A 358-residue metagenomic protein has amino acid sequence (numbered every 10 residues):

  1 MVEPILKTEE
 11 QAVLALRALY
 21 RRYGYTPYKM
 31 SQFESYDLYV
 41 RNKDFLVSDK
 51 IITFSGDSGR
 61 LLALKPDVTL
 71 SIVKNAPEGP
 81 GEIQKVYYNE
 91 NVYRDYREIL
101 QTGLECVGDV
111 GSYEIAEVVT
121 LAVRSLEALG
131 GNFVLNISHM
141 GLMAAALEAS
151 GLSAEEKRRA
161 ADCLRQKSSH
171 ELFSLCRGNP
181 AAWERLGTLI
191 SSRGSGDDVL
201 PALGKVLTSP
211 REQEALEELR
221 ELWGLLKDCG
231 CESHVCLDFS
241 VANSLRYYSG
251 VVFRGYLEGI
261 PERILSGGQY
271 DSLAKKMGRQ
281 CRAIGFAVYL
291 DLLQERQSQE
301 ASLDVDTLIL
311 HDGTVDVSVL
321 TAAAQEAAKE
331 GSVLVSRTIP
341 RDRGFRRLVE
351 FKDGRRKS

Functional and structural regions predicted by a protein language model:
M1-L62, L70, A116, T120: TRNA-binding/sensing appendages of the translation machinery
T8-Y23, S35, D67-P80, K85-G131 (+1 more regions): Positively charged, Gly/Ser-enriched RNA/tRNA-binding surfaces
K29-S48, S138-E148, V241-G250, D342-R346: Beta-rich nucleic-acid/ligand-interaction surfaces
M30-S31, N136-S138, K157, C236-D238 (+1 more regions): Residue-level detector of family-conserved "landmark" positions at structurally sensitive sites
K50-G56, L152-L175, C231, L257: Acidic, His- and aromatic-enriched active-site or binding-groove loops in soluble protein domains that engage sugars
T53-K65, D162-R165, G268, R356-S358: Short, basic, helix/turn surface patches
A128-E148, A154-A160, H170: Extended alpha-helical scaffolds
H139, R165-S168, S195: Short, solvent-exposed helix-helix connector turns and helix-capping sites enriched in acidic/polar residues
